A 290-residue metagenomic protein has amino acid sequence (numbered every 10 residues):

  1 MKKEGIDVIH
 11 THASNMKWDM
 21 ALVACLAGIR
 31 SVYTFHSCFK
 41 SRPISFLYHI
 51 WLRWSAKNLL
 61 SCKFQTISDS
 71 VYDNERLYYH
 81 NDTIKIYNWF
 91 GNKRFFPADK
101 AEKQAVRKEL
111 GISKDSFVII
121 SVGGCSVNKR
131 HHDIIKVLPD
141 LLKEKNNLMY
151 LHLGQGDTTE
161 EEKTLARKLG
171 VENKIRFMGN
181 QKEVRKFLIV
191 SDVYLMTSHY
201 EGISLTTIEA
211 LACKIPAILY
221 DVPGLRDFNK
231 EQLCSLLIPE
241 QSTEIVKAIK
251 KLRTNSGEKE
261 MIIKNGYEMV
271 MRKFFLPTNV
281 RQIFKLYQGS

Functional and structural regions predicted by a protein language model:
T11-K17, F35: Short His-centered aromatic/hydrophobic patch
R30, F39-L60: Nucleotide-sugar donor phosphate/pyrophosphate-binding loop at the beta->alpha transition of glycosyltransferases
L59-K85, W89-P97: A short, active-site helix/loop in glycosyltransferases that binds the activated sugar's phosphate group
F96-I112, E258: A short helix/loop element that forms part of the nucleotide-sugar donor recognition site in Leloir-type
F117-D140, D157-E160, L205: A conserved mid-protein helix/loop that constitutes part of the nucleotide-sugar donor-binding site
N180, H199: Aromatic "clamp/platform" in nucleotide-sugar-dependent glycosyltransferases that forms part of the donor/acceptor
P216-L219, N229: Short hydrophobic beta-strand element within catalytic cores of glycosyltransferases and related nucleotide-activated
E231-T243, K251-G257: Conserved acidic donor-binding segment of nucleotide-sugar-dependent glycosyltransferases
